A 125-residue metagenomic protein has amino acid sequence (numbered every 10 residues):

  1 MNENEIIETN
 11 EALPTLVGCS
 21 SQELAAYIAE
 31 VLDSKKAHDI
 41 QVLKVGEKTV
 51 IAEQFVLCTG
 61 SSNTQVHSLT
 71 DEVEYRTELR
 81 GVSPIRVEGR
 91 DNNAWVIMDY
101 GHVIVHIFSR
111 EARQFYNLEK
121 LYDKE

Functional and structural regions predicted by a protein language model:
M1-E47, T64-S68, R80, G89 (+1 more regions): Long, contiguous binding/interaction regions
D39-V50, I85-H102: Glycine/charge-rich, flexible interdomain linkers and switch-proximal surface loops that mediate coupling
A52-Q54: Short amphipathic alpha-helical segments
L57-G60: Short hydrophobic/aromatic beta-strand micro-patches that form the beta-sheet surface supporting nucleotide- or nucleic
Q65-D71, Y75, L79-V82, I97: Compact, glycine-rich, soluble single-domain proteins
